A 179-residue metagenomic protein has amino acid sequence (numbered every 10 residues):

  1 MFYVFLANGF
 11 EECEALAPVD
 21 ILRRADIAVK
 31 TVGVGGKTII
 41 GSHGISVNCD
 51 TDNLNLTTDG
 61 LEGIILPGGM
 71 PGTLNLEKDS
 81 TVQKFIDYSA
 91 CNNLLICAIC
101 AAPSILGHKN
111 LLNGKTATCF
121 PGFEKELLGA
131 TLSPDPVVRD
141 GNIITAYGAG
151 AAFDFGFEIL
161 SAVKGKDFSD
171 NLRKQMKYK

Functional and structural regions predicted by a protein language model:
M1-N92, S104-K109, E126-P134, T145-K179: Extended, subdomain-level signal for the structured scaffold at the beginning of enzyme domains
I99-C100: Short, thiol/selenol-centered motifs that function as redox-active sites or metal-ligating centers
L111-N113: Conserved hydrolase catalytic core segment
P121-F123: Long, charge-patterned amphipathic alpha-helical coiled-coil/hairpin "stalk" segments used as oligomerization
V138-I143: Beta-strand-turn-beta hairpins that frame and shape the catalytic cleft of phosphate-ester-processing enzymes
